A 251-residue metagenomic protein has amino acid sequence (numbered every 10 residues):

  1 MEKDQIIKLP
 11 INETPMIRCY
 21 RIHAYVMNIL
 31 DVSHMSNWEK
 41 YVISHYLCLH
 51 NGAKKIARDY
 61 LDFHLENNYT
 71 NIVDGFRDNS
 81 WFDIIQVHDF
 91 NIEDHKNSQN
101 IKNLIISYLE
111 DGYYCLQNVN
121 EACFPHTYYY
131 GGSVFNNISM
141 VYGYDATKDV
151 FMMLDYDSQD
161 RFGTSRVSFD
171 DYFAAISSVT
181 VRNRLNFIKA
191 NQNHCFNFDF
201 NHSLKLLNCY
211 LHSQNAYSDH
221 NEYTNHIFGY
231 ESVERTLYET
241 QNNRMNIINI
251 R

Functional and structural regions predicted by a protein language model:
E2-S98: Cysteine-nucleophile protease catalytic domains, especially the papain-like/related folds used in DUB/UBL proteases
T14, R18, L104-I106, Y130-S133 (+2 more regions): Generic structural signal for short, flexible, solvent-exposed coil/loop and linker residues
H23, M27, D31, Y46-L49 (+10 more regions): Generic ordered-secondary-structure signal
A24, K40, H45, L49 (+12 more regions): Intrinsically disordered, low-complexity N-terminal regions enriched in serine/proline/glycine with scattered basic
D31-M35, D111, S178: A structural signal for alpha-helix termini and helix-coil/disorder junctions
S36-E66, K96-M152: Active-site-adjacent substructure of cysteine-protease-like catalytic cores
N71-N120, N186-C209: Predominantly the structural core of cysteine protease catalytic domains
A146-R251: Noncatalytic regulatory segments and standalone regulatory/sensor domains
